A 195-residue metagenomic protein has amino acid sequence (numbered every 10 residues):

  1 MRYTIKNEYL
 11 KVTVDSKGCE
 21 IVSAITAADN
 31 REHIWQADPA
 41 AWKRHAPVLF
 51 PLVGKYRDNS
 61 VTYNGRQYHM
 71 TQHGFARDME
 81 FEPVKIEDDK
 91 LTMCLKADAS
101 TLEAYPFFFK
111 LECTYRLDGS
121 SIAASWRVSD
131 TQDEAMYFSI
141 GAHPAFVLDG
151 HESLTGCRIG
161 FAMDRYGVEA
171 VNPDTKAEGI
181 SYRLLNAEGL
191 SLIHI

Functional and structural regions predicted by a protein language model:
M1-K6, D98, K110, L190-L192: Beta-strand-rich recognition/accessory modules
M1-Y63, Q67-T71: Beta-strand-rich N-terminal accessory domains
Y3, L91, I122-A124: Hydrophobic residues embedded in beta-strands of well-ordered beta-sheets
K6-E8, G18, K55, F75-D78 (+2 more regions): Residues that act as N-cap/strand-start positions at coil-to-secondary-structure junctions
L10-V14, C113-Y115, I159: Broad, structure-driven detector of short, well-ordered beta-strand segments within folded domains
R66, M70-G119: Extended, loop-rich substrate-binding clefts of extracytoplasmic carbohydrate-active enzymes
A97-H151: Acidic, contiguous internal or C-terminal segments within carbohydrate-active enzymes that form a structured patch used
Y137, A145-I193: Active-site/ligand-binding surface loops and adjacent short beta/alpha elements that line catalytic pockets across
